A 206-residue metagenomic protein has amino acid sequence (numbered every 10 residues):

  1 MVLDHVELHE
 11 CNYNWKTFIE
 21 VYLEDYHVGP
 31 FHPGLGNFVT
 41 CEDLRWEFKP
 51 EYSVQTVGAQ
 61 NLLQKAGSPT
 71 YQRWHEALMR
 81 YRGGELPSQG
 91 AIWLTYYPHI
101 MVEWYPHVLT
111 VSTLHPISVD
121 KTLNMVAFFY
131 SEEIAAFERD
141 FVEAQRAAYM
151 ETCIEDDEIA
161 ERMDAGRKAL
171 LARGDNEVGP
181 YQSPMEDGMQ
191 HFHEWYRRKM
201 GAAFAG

Functional and structural regions predicted by a protein language model:
M1-G206: C-terminal catalytic domain of Rieske-type non-heme iron oxygenases
